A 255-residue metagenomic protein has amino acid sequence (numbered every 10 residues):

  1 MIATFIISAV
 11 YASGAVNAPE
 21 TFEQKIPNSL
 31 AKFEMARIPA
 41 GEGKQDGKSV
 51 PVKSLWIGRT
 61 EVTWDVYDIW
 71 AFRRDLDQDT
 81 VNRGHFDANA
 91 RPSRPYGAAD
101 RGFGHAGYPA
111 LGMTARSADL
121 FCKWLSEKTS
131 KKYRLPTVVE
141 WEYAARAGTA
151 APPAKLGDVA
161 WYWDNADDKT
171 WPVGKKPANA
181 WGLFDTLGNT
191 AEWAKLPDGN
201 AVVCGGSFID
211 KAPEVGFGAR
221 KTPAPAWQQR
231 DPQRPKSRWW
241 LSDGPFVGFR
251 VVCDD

Functional and structural regions predicted by a protein language model:
I2-A9: Bacterial N-terminal signal peptides
G14-N17, A115, P177-N179, L196-D255: Disulfide-stabilized, aromatic/cysteine-rich ligand-recognition loop
V16-P27: N-terminal low-complexity, Pro/Thr/Ser-rich intrinsically disordered segments that act as propeptides or flexible
A31-E42: Mature N-terminal segment immediately following signal peptide/propeptide cleavage in secreted/periplasmic
A36-R37, L111-G112, R134-P136, P172 (+3 more regions): Structural recognition of the beta-strand scaffold that forms the well-ordered cores of secreted hydrolase catalytic
P51-K155, P197, C253-D255: Active-site microenvironments of metalloenzymes and redox enzymes
L55, A106-P109, V173-G174, A178 (+1 more regions): Active-site rim elements
A160-L187: Short, well-ordered junction/capping motifs at the entry into regular secondary structure
